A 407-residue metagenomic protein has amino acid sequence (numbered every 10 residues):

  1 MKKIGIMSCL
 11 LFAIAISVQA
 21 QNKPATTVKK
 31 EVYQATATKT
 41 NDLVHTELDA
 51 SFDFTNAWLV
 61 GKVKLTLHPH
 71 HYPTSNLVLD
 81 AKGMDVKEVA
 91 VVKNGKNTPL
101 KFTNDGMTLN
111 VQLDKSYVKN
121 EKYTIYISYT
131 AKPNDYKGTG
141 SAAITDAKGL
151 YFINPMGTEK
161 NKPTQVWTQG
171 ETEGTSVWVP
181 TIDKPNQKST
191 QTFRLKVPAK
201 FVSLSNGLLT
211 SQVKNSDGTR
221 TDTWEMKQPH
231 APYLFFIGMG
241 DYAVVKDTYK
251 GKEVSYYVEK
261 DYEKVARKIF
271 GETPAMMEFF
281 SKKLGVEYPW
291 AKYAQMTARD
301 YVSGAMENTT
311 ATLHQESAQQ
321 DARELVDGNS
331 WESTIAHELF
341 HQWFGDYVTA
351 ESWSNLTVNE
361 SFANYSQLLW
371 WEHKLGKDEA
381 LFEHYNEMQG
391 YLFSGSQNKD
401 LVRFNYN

Functional and structural regions predicted by a protein language model:
M1-A25: Bacterial Sec-dependent N-terminal signal peptides
I6, I125, H341-G345: General alpha-helical segment detector with a strong preference for membrane-spanning helices and helix-boundary regions
I6-S8, A13, P163, L356-N359: Generic alpha-helix initiation/capping and coil-helix boundary signal
A20, V86, W224, Y256-N407: Hydrophobic alpha-helical and helix-loop surface patches within well-folded domains that function as non-catalytic
A20-P289: Acidic/His-enriched low-complexity segments
